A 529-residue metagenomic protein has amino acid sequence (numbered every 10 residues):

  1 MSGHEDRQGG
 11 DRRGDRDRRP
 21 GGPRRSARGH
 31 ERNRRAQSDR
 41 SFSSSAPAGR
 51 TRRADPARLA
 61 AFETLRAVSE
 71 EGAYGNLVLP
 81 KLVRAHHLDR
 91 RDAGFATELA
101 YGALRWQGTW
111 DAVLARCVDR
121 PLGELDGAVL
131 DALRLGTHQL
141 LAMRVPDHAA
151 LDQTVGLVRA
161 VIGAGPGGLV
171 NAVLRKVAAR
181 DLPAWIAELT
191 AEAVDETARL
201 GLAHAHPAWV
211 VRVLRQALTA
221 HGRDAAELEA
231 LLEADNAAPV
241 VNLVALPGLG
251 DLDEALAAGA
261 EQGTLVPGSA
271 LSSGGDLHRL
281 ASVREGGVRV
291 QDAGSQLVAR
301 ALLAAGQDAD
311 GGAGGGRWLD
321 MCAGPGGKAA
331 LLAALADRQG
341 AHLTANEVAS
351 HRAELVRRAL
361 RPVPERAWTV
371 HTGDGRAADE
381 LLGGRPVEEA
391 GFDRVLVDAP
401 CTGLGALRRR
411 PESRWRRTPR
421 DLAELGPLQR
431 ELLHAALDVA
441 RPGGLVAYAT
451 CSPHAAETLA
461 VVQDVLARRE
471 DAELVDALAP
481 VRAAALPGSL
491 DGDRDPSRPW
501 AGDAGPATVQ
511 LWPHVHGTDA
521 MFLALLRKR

Functional and structural regions predicted by a protein language model:
M1-R529: S-adenosylmethionine
